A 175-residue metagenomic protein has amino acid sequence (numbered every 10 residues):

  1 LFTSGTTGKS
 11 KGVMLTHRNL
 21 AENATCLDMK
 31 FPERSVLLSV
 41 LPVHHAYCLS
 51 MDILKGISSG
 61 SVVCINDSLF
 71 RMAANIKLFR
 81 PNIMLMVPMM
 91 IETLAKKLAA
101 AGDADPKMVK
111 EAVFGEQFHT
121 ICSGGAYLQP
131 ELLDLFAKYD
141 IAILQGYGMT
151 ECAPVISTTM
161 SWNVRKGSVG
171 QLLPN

Functional and structural regions predicted by a protein language model:
L1-A24: Conserved AMP-binding A3 loop
G8, S61, I141: Short phosphate-binding/catalytic loops that engage adenosine nucleotides
G12, I65, Q145-G146: Conserved SAM-binding loop
M14, L85, L172: Short aromatic/basic micro-patch
H17, A21-S39, V43-M108, K138: Conserved AMP-binding/adenylation subdomain of ANL enzymes
E33-R34, Q117-F118, N175: Phosphate-coordination loops involved in phosphoryl transfer and adenosine-cofactor binding
N82-M86, L94-V164: Gly/Ser/Thr-rich phosphate-binding loop
Y127, R165-N175: Adenylate-forming AMP-binding core of the ANL superfamily, especially NRPS adenylation
